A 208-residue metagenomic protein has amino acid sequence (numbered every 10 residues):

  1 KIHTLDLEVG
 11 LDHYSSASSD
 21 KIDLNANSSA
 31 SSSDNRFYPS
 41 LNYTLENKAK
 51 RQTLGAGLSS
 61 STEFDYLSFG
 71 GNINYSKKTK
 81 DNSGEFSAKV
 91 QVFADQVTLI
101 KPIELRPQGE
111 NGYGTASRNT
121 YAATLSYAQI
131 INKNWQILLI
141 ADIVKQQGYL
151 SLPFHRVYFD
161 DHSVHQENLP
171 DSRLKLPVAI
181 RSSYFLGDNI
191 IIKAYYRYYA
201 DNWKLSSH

Functional and structural regions predicted by a protein language model:
K1, R51-E63, F69-N74, F86-V92 (+1 more regions): Transmembrane beta-strand segments that form the barrel wall of outer-membrane beta-barrel proteins
K1, S31-N35, E63-L67, T115-N119 (+2 more regions): Short sequence motifs at beta-strands and strand-loop junctions characteristic of Gram-negative outer-membrane
E8-S40, S83-L150, H208: Outer-membrane beta-barrel translocator/channel fold
L11-S15, L45, L58-F64, K77-T79 (+5 more regions): Transmembrane beta-strands of outer-membrane beta-barrel pores
A17-L24, E46-G55, T98-Y113, R156-S163 (+1 more regions): Flexible, solvent-exposed coil segments and beta strand-coil junctions, predominantly the extracellular/periplasmic
L24-S29, G57-S61, N74-S76, E104-Y113 (+3 more regions): Extracellular loop and loop/strand-boundary signature of outer-membrane beta-barrel proteins
F37-L41, F69-I73, N119-L125, L174-I180 (+3 more regions): Hydrophobic, lipid-facing positions within transmembrane beta-strands of outer-membrane proteins
L45-A49, T79-D81, Q129-W135, Y184-D188: Outer-membrane beta-barrel strand-turn architecture
